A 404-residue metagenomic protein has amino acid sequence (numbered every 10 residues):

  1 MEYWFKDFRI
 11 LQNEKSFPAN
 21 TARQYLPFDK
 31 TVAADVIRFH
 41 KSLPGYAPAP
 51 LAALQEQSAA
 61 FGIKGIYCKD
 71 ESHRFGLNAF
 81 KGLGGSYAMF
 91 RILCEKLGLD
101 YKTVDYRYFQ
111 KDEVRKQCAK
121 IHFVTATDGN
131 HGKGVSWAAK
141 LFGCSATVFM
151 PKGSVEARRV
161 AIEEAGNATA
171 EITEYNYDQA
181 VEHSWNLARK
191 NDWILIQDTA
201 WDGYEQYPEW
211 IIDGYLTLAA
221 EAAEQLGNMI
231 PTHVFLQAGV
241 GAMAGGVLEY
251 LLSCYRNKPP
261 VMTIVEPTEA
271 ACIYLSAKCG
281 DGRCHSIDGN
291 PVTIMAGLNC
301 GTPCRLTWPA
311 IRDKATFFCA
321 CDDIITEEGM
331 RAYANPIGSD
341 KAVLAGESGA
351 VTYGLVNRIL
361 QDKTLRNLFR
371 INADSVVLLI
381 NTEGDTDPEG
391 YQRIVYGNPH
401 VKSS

Functional and structural regions predicted by a protein language model:
M1-S404: PLP-dependent amino-acid enzyme catalytic core
